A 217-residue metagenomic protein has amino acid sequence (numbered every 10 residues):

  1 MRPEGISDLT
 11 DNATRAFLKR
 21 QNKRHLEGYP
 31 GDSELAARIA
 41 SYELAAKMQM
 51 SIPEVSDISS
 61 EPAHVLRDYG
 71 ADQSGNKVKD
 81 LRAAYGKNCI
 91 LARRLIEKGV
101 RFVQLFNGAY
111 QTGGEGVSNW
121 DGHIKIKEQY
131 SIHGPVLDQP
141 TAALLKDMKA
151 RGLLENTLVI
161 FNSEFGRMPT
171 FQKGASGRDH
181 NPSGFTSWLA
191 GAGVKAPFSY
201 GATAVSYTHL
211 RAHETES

Functional and structural regions predicted by a protein language model:
M1-R211, S217: Ligand-binding pockets and gating/stacking loops
